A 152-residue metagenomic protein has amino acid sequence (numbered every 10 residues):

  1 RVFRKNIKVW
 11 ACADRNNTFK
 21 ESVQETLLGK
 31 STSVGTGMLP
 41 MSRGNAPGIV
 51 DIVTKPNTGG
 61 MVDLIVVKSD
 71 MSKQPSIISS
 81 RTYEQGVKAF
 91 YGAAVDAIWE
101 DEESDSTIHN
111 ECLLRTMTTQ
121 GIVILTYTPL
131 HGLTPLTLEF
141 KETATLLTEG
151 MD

Functional and structural regions predicted by a protein language model:
R1-D152: Phosphate/NTP-binding elements of NTP-utilizing enzymes
